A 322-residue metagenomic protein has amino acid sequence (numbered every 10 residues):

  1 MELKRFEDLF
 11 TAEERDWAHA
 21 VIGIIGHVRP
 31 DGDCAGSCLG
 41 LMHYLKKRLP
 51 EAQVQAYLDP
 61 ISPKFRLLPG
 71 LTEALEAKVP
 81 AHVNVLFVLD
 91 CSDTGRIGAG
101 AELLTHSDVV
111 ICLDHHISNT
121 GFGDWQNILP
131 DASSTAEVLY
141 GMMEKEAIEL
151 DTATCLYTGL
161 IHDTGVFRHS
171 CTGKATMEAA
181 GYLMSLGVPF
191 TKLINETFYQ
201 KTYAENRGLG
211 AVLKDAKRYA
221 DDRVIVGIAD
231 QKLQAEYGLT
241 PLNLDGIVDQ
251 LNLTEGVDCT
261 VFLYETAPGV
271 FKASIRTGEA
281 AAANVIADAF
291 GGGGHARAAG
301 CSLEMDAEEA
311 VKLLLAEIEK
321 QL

Functional and structural regions predicted by a protein language model:
E2-G26, G36-R66, G70, E76 (+2 more regions): Hydrophobic helix-and-loop "lid/oligomerization" segment in the mid-to-C-terminal part of catalytic domains
I25, R29, V88, C112-L113 (+1 more regions): Generic enzyme active-site microenvironment
V28-P30, C91-T94, H116-S118, Q231-K232 (+1 more regions): Short glycine-rich anion-binding loops that position phosphate/pyrophosphate groups of nucleotides and phosphorylated
D31-A35: Short N-terminal binding/cap micro-motifs at the start of the first secondary-structure element
P69-W125: Active-site cofactor/cluster-binding pocket
E76-A77, A99-E102, Q126-L129, E146-A147 (+2 more regions): A generic local secondary-structure boundary/capping motif
K78-A81, E102-T105, N119-T120, I148-L150 (+3 more regions): Solvent-exposed alpha-helices and their adjacent loops that cap or buttress functional pockets in soluble metabolic
L113-A180: Short alpha-helices
